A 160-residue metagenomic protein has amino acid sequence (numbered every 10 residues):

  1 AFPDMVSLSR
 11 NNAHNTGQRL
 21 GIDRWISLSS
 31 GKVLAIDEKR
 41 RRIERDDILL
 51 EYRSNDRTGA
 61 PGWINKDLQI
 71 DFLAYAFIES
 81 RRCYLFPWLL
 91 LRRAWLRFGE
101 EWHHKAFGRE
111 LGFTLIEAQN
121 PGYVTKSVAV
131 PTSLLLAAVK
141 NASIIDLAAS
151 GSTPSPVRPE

Functional and structural regions predicted by a protein language model:
A1-L20, R40-D46: Acidic-basic catalytic patches of nuclease active cores, encompassing PD-(D/E)XK and other metal-cofactor nuclease
S7, K39-C83: Catalytic cores of nucleic-acid endonucleases
L20-I22, Q69: Short beta-strand or tight-loop elements that sit immediately N-terminal to catalytic metal-binding acidic residues
R24-D46: Conserved catalytic cores of phosphodiester-cleaving nucleases, focusing on short active-site segments
S30, E79-E160: Non-catalytic C-terminal interaction segments of nucleic acid-processing enzymes
